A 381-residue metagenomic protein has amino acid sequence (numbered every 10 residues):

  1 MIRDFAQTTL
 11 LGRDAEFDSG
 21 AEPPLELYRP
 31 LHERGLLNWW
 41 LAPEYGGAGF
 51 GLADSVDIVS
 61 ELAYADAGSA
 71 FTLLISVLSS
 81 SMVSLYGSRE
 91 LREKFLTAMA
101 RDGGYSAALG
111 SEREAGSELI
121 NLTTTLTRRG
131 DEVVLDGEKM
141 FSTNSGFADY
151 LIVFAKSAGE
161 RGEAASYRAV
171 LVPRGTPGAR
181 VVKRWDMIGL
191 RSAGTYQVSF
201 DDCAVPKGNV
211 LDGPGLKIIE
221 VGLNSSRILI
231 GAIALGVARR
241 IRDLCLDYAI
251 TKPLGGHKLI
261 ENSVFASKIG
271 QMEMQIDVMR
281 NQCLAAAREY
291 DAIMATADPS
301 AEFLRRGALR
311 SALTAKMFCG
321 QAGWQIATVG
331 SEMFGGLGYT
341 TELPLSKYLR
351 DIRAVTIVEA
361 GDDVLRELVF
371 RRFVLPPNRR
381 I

Functional and structural regions predicted by a protein language model:
L11-S19, L254-H257, D277-F318, S331-G336: C-terminal helix-coil-helix/basic helical segment that borders enzyme active sites and/or dimer interfaces and provides
E33-G103, N144-Y150: Internal helix-loop-helix
Y64, R180-R280, L313, V355 (+1 more regions): Glycine-rich beta->alpha junctions and the first turn(s) of the following alpha-helix
R101-S111: A short, Trp-centered hydrophobic/proline-enriched beta-strand micro-motif
A115, M140-G146, S225-I230, A354-G361: Glycine-rich phosphate/pyrophosphate-binding beta-alpha loops
T124-T127: A structural signal for short hydrophobic beta-strand segments in well-ordered beta-sheet cores
E132, E138-R180: A short core secondary-structure module
F334-I381: Glycine-rich phosphate/cofactor-binding loops in nucleotide/flavin-utilizing enzymes
